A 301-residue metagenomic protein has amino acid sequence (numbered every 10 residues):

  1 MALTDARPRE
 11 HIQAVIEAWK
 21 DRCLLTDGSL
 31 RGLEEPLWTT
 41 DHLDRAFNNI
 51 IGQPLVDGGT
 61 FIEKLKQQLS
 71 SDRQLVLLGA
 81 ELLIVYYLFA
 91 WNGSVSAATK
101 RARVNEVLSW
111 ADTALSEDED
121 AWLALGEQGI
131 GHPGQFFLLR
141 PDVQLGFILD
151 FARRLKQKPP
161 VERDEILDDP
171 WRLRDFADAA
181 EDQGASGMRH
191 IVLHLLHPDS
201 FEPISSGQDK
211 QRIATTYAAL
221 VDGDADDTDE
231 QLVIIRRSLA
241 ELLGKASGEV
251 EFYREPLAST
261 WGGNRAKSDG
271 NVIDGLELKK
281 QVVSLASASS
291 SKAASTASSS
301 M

Functional and structural regions predicted by a protein language model:
M1-Q183, D199-A288, K292-A297: An N-terminal alpha-helical hairpin/helix-loop-helix interaction module that forms a charged, gly/pro-flexible surface
G187-I191: C-terminal structured domains
L195-L196: Extended amphipathic alpha-helical scaffold segments
